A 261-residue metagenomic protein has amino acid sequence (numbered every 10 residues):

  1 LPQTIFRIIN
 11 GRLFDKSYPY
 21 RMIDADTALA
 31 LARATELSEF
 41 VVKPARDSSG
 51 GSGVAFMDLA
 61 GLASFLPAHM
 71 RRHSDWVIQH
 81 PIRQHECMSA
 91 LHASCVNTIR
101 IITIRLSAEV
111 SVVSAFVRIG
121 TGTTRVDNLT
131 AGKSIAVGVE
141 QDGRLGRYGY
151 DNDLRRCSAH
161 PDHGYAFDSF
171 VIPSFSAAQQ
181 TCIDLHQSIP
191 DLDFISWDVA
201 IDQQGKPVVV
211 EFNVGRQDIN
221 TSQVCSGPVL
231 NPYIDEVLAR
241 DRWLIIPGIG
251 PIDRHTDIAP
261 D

Functional and structural regions predicted by a protein language model:
L1-I99: Active-site nucleotide/adenylate-binding loops and adjacent lid/helix of ATP-dependent enzymes
F40, S111-V113, V208-V210: Protein kinase-like catalytic core scaffold
R46-S49, R83-Q84, A108, R118-G120 (+2 more regions): Short, solvent-exposed loop/turn segments at secondary-structure junctions
V54, T124-V126, I219-V224: Cytochrome P450 core scaffold surrounding the K-helix E-X-X-R motif and the conserved "meander" helix-loop region
L59-L62, L66-G149: Phosphate-binding site of ATP-dependent enzymes
R155-Q180, Q187-L192, I201-D261: C-terminal active-site "lid" helix and adjoining low-complexity regulatory extension at the edge of ATP-using catalytic
